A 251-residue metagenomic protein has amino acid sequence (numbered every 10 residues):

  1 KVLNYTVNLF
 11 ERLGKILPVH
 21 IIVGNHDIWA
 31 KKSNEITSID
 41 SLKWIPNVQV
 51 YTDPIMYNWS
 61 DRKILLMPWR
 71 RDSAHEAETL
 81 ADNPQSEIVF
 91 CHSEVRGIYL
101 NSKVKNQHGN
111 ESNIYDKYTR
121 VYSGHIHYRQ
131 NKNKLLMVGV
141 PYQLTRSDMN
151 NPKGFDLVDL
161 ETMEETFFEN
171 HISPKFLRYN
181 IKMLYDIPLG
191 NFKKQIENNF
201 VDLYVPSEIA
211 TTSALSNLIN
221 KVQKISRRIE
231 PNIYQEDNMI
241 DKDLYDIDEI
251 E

Functional and structural regions predicted by a protein language model:
K1, P18-N25, Q49-P54, M67-P68 (+3 more regions): Active-site neighborhood of phospho(di)ester-bond hydrolases with catalytic His/Asp-centered motifs
K1-M56, I114-Y118: Core catalytic region of metal-dependent phosphoesterases/phosphodiesterases, especially metallo-beta-lactamase-like
T6, G24, I64, H125 (+3 more regions): Divalent metal-coordination and catalytic microenvironments
L13-K15, L80-P84, S112-K117, Q195-I196: Short, conserved loop/helix-junction motifs that constitute active-site signature segments in enzyme catalytic cores
N47-Q49, R62-I64, S86-V89, K103-V104 (+3 more regions): Active-site regions of enzymes building and remodeling cell-envelope glycoconjugates
W59-N113, K182-Y185: Binuclear metal-dependent hydrolase catalytic cores centered on His/Asp/Glu-rich metal-binding motifs
R96, N101-F167: Conserved beta-sheet core of the metallophosphoesterase superfamily
L160-E251: Accessory, non-catalytic peripheral segments of nucleic-acid enzymes
